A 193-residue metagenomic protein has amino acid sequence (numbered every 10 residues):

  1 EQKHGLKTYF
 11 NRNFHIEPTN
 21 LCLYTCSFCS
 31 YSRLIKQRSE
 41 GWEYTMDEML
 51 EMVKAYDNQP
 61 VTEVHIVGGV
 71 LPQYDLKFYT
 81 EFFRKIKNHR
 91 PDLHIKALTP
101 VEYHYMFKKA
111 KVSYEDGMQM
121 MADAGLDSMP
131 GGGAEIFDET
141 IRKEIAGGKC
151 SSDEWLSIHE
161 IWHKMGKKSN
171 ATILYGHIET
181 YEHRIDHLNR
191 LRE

Functional and structural regions predicted by a protein language model:
E1-F10: An N-cap/entry alpha-helix motif that binds or orients negatively charged groups
Y9-E48: Canonical Radical SAM [4Fe-4S] cluster-binding loop centered on the CxxxCxxC motif and its immediate flanking residues
I35-L191: Conserved Radical SAM active-site core
